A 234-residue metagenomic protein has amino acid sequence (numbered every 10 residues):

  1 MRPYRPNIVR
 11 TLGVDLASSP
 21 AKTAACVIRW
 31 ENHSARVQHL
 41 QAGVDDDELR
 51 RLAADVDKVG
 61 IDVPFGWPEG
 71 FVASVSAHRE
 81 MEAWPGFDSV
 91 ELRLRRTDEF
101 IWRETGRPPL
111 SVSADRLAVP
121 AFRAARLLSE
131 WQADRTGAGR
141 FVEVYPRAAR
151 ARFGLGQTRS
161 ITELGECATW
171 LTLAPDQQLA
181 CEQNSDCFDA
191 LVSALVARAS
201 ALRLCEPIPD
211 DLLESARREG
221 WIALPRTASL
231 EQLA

Functional and structural regions predicted by a protein language model:
R2-L12, L16-A234: RNase H-like (RuvC/DEDD) metal-dependent nuclease/polynucleotide-processing core
